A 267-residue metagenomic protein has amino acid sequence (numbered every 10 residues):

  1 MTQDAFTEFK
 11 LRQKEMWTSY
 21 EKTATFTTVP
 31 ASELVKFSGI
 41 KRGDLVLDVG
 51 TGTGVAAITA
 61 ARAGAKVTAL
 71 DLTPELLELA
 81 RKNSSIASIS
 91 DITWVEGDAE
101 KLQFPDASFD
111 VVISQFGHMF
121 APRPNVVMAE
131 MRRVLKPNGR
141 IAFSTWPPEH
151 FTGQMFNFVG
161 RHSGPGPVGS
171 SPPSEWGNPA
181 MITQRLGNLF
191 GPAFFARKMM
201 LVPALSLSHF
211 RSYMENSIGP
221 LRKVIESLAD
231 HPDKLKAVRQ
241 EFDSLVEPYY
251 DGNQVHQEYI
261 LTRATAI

Functional and structural regions predicted by a protein language model:
M1-K41, V55, L79, I86-A87 (+2 more regions): Conserved class I S-adenosyl-L-methionine
F6, A24-T28, E175-I267: Conserved Class I S-adenosyl-L-methionine
L45-L102, V126: Class I SAM-dependent methyltransferase SAM/SAH-binding core
L70, S114-Q115, S144: Residues lining the SAM
E100-V111: A short acidic, Gly/Pro-enriched loop at the edge of an enzyme's catalytic core that lines a small-molecule cofactor
D110-P124: A short SAM/SAH-binding and catalytic strip from SAM-dependent methyltransferases
N125-R140: A short glycine-rich, Lys/Arg-flanked "PGG" loop and its adjoining helix->strand segment in the class I
R140-P165: Conserved class I S-adenosyl-L-methionine
